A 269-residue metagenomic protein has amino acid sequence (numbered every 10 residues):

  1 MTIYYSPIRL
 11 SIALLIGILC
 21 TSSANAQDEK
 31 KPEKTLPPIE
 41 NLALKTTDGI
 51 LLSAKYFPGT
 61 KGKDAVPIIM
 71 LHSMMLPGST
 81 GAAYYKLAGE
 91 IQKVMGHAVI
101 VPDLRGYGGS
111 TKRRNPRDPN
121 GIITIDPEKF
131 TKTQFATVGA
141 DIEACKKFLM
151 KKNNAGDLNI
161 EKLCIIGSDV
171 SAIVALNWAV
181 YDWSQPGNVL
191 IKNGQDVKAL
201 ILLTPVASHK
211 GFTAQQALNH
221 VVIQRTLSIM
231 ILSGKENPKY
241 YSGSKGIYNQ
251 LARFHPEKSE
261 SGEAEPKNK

Functional and structural regions predicted by a protein language model:
D28-K61: N-terminal cap/lid segment of alpha/beta-hydrolase-fold proteins
D64-S73: Short beta-strand element of the alpha/beta-hydrolase
L71, P102-L104, L203: Alpha/beta-hydrolase
M74-G89: The serine-hydrolase catalytic nucleophile loop
Q92-I122: Conserved alpha/beta-hydrolase
D118-G156: Alpha/beta-hydrolase active-site loop
F148-Q224: Primarily recognizes the serine-hydrolase "nucleophile elbow" in alpha/beta-hydrolase and SGNH/GDSL folds
V189-K267: The feature captures the conserved acid-bearing segment of alpha/beta-hydrolase catalytic domains
